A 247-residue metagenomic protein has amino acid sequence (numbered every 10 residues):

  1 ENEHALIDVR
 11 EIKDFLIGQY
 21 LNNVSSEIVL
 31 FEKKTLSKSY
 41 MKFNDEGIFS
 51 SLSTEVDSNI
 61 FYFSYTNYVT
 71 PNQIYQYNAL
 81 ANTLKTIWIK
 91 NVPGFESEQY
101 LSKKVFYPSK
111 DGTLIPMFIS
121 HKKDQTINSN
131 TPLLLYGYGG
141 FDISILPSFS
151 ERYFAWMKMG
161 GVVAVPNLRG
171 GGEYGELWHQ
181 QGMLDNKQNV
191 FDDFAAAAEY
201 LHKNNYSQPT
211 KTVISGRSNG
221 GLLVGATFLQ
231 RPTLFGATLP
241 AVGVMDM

Functional and structural regions predicted by a protein language model:
E1-L6, R10, K33-S51, L80-Q99: Multi-bladed beta-propeller domains
N2-Q19, E46-S64, K103-K104, S150-F154: Conserved beta-propeller blade repeats
L6-R10, D14-I17, I28-K33, K38 (+2 more regions): C-terminal low-complexity, glycine/proline- and small-hydrophobic-enriched intrinsically disordered tails that act as
R10, I17-V24, E32, Y62-V69 (+1 more regions): Beta-strand C-termini and the immediately following turn/loop, strongest in propeller blades
G18-Q19, K34, S39-Y40, S53 (+3 more regions): Long, ordered, helix-rich scaffold segments
I28-L30, N72-Q76, L84: Hydrophobic beta-strand positions in blades of beta-propellers and related beta-sheet-rich domains
N44, Y77-T83, W88-V213, R217-S218 (+3 more regions): Cap/lid segment of the alpha/beta-hydrolase catalytic domain
A226-A237, G243: Conserved hydrolase catalytic core segment
